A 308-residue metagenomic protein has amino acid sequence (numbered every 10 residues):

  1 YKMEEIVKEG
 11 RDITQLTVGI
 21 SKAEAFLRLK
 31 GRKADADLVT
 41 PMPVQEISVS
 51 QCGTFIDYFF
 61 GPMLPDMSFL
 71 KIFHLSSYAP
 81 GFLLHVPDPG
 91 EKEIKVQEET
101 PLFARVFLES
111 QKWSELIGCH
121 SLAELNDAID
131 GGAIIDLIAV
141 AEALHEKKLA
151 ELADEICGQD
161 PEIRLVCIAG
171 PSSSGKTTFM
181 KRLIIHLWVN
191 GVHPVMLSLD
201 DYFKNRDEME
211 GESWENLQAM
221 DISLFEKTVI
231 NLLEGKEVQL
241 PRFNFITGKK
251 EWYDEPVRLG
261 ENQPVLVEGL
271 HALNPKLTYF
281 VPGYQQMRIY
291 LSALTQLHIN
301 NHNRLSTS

Functional and structural regions predicted by a protein language model:
Y1-D160: Auxiliary tRNA-acceptor-end handling modules of aminoacyl-tRNA synthetases
V166-I168: Hydrophobic anchor at the beta1->P-loop junction of P-loop NTPases
P171: P-loop (Walker A) phosphate-binding loop of NTP-binding proteins
G175: Conserved glycine(s) of the Walker
T178-L183, S198: Hydrophobic positions on the alpha1 helix immediately C-terminal to the Walker A/P-loop
I185-V195: Post-Walker A helix-loop "phosphate-sensing" segment adjacent to the P-loop in P-loop NTPases
V195-L197, K204-E251, P264: Conserved nucleotide-sensing/catalytic segment adjacent to the nucleotide-binding pocket in NTP-handling enzymes
V267-S308: ATP-dependent NMP and nucleoside kinases share a basic, alpha-helical "lid"
